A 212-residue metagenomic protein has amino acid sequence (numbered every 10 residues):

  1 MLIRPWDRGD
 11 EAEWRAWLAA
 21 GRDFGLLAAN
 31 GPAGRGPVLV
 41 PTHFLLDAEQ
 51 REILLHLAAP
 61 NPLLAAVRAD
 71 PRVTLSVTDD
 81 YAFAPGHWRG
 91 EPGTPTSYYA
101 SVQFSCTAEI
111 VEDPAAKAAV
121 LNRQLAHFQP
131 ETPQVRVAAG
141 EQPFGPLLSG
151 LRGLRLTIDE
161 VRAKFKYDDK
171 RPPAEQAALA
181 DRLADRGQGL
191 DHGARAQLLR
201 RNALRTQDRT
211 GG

Functional and structural regions predicted by a protein language model:
M1-L54: An N-terminal domain-cap segment
D23, V40, E49-I53, A69-V73 (+2 more regions): A generic structural signal for short beta-strands and their flanking turns/coil linkers
A29-A33, T42, L63-L64, G90-G93 (+1 more regions): Catalytic micro-motifs at enzyme active sites that drive phosphoryl/nucleotidyl and oxygen chemistry
A33-G36, F44-I53, A59-P62, R72 (+2 more regions): Short, charged/polar surface micro-motifs in flexible loops or helix N-caps
R35, C106, L156: A residue-level signal for conserved active-site and pocket-lining positions in enzyme catalytic cores
I53-V73, G187-G189, L199-N202: An N-terminal domain-start capping segment
P60-V120: Short, structured beta-strand-loop surface elements
V111-G212: C-terminal edge-of-domain segments
